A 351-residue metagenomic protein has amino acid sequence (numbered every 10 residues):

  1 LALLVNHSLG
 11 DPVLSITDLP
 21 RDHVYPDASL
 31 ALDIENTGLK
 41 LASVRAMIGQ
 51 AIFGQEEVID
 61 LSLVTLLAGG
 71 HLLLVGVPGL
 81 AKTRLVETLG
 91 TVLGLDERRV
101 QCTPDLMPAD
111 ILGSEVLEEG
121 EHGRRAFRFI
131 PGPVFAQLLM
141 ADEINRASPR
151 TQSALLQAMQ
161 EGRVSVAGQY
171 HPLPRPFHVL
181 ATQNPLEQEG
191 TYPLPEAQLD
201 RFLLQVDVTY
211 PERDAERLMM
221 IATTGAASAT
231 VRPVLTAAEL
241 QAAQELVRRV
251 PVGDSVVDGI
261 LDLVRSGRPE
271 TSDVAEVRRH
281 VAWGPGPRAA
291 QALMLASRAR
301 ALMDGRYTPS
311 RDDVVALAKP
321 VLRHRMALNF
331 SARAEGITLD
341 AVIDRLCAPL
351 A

Functional and structural regions predicted by a protein language model:
I16-T17, H23-P26, T271-A351: C-terminal engagement/docking regions of AAA+ P-loop ATPases
I34, A51, T191, V208-E276 (+4 more regions): Conserved C-terminal "switch" segment of AAA+ ATPases
T37-L72, V77: Pre-Walker A (pre-P-loop) alpha-helix and adjacent loop at the N terminus of AAA/AAA+ ATPase modules, a conserved
L67-T103: Walker A/P-loop
V75-P78, R99-Q101, E121-I130, E161-P176 (+3 more regions): Conserved Walker
A109-V134: Short glycine-rich substrate-engagement loop in P-loop NTPases that contacts/grips substrate
F135-Q160, T191-A197, Y210-E216: Conserved AAA+/SF3 P-loop NTPase catalytic/coupling segment centered on the Walker-B
H178-N184: Structural recognition of the conserved hydrophobic beta-strand(s) that form the central parallel beta-sheet of P-loop
